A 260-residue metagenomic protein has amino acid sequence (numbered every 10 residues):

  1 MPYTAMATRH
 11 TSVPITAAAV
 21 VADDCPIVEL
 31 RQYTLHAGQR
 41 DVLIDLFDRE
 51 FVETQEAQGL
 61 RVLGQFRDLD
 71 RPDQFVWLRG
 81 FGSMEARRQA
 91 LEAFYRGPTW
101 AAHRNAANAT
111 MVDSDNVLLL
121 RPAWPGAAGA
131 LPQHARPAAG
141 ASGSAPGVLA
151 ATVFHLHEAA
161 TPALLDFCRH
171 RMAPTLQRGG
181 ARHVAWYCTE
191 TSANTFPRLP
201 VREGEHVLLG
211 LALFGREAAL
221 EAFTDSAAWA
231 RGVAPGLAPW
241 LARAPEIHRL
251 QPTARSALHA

Functional and structural regions predicted by a protein language model:
P2, V13-Q89, R96-P98: Ordered, small/hydrophobic-rich secondary-structure cores
P2-C25, R61-D73, A101-A145, R182-V207 (+1 more regions): Glycine-rich beta-strand-turn "strand-cap" elements at beta-sheet edges
V28-T34, G64-Y95, N116-V117, P146-L156 (+2 more regions): Short, well-ordered beta-strand segments in beta-rich or mixed alpha/beta enzyme and ligand-binding folds
Q39-L63, A160-C188, A228-L237: Short amphipathic alpha-helical segments
R40, A86, W124-P125, T161 (+3 more regions): Generic "edge-of-domain/loop-turn" microfeature
V42-D45, N105, L220-T224: A short acidic/glycine-rich loop-to-helix N-cap element
D48, F94-R96, P132-A138, R169 (+1 more regions): Short intrinsically disordered coil segments
S142, F154, E158-P162: Short, surface-exposed loop/turn motifs that are enriched in glycine and acidic residues and include a nearby proline
